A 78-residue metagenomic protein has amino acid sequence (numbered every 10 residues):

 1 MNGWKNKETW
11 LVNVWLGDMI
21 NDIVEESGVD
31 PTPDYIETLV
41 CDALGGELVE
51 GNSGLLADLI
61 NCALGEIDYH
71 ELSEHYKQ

Functional and structural regions predicted by a protein language model:
M1-Q78: Acidic interaction surfaces
